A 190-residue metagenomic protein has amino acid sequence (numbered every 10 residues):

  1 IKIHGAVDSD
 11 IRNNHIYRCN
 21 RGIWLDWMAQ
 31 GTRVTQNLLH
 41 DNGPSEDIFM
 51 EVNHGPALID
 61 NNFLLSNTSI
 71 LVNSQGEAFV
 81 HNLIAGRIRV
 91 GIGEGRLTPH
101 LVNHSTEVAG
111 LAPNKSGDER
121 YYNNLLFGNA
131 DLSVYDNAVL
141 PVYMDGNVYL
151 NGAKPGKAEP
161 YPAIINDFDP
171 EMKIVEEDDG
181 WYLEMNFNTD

Functional and structural regions predicted by a protein language model:
I1-D190: Glycine- and acidic/polar-rich repeat regions and solenoidal domains
